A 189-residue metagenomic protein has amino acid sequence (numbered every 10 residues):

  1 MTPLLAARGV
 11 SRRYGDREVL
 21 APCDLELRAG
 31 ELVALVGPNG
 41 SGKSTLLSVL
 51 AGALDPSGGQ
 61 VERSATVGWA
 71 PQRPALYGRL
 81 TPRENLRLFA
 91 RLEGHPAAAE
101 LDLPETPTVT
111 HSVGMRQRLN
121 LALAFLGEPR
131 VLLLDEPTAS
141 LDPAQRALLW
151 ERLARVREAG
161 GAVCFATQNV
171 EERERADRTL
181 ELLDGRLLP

Functional and structural regions predicted by a protein language model:
L5, L20-P22: Conserved structural motif at the start of ABC-family nucleotide-binding domains
V36-P38: The feature captures the beta-strand-to-loop junction immediately N-terminal to the Walker
A51: Helix-to-loop junction immediately C-terminal to a conserved catalytic motif
L121: Hydrophobic anchor residue at the start of the ABC signature
L132-E136: Catalytic Walker B motif of ABC-type/P-loop ATPase nucleotide-binding domains
P143-Q145: Helix N-cap at the start of a conserved alpha-helix in ABC-type nucleotide-binding domains
